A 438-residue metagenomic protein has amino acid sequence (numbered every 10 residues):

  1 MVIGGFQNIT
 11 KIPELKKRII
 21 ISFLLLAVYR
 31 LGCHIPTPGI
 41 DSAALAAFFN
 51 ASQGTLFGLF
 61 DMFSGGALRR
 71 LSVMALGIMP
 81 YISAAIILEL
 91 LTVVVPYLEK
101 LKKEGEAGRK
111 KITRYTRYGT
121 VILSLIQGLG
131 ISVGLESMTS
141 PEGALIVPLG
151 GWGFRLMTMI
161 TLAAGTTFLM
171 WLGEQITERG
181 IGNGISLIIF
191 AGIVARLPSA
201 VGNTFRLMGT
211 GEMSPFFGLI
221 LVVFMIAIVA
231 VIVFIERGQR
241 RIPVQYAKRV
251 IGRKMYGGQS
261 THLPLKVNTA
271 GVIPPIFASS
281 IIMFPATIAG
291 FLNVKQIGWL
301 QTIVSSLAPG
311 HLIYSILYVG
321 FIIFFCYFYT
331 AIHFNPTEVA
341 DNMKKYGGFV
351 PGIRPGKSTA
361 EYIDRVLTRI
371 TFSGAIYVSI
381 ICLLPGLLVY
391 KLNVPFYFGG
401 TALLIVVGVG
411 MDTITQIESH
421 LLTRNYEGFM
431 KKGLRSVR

Functional and structural regions predicted by a protein language model:
M1-K102, A107-R438: N-terminal cationic and glycine-rich segments that engage phosphates or anionic surfaces
